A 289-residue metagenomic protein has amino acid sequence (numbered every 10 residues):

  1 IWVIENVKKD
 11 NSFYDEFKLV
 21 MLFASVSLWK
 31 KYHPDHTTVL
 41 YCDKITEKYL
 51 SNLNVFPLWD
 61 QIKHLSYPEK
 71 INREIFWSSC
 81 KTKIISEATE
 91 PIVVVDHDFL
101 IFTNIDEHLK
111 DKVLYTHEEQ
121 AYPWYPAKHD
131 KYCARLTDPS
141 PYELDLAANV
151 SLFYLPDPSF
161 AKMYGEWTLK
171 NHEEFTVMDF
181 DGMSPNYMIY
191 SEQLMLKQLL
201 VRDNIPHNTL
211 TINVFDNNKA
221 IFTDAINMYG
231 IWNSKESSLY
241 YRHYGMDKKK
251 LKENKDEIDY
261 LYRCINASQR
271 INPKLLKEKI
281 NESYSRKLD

Functional and structural regions predicted by a protein language model:
I1-E69, Y244-L288: N-terminal anchoring/stem segment of glycosyltransferases
F17-M21, W77-C80, Y187-M195: Soluble or luminal CAZymes and related metallo-dependent hydrolases
P34-D35, L58, E87-I92, L109-K112: Short glycine/proline-enriched coil/turn segments at helix->beta-strand junctions
Y49-L53, N104-D106, M195-L199: A short acidic (Asp/Glu
S66-V95: A conserved donor-nucleotide-binding helix/loop in the catalytic core of Leloir-type glycosyltransferases
D96-L100: The conserved acidic donor/metal-binding loop of glycosyltransferases
I101-R135: Conserved donor-nucleotide/metal-binding helix-loop-beta segment in metal-dependent transferases, i.e., the alpha-helix
D145-Y244: Catalytic core and acceptor-binding pocket of nucleotide-sugar-dependent glycosyltransferases
